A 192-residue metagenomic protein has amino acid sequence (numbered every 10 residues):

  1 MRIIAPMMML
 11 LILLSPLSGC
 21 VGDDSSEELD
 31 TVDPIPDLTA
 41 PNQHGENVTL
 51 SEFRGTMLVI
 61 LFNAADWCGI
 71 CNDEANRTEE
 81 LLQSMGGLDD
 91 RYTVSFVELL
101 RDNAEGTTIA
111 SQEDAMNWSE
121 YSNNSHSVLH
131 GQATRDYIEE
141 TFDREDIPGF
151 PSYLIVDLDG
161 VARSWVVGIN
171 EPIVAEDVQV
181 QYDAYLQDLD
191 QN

Functional and structural regions predicted by a protein language model:
M1-L29, P34: Secretory targeting signatures
P34, M57, P148-F150: Short, small/polar residue-rich loop motifs at catalytic or cofactor-binding pockets
T39-V59, Q83-S84: A short beta-strand-turn-helix
G55, F62-E80, E105-T107: Conserved redox-active cysteine motifs that mediate thiol-disulfide chemistry, especially di-cysteine Cys-X(1-2)-Cys
T56-M57, D73-L100: Conserved helix-turn-beta segment immediately C-terminal to the redox Cys motif in thioredoxin-like folds
L58-F62, S95-L100, S127-G131, S152-I155 (+1 more regions): Structural recognition of the beta-strand scaffold that forms the well-ordered cores of secreted hydrolase catalytic
V97, Q112-F150: Short, internal strand/loop/helix patches that form the active-site neighborhood or redox-interaction surface
P148-N192: Thiol-/selenol-based redox modules, centered on thioredoxin-like and closely related oxidoreductase domains
